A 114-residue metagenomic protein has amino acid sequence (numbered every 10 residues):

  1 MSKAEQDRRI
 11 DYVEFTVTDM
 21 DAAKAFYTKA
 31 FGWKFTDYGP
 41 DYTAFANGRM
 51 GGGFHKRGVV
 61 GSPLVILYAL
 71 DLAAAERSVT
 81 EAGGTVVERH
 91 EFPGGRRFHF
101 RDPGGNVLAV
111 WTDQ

Functional and structural regions predicted by a protein language model:
M1, A25, K29, A73-E81: Replace "anionic and nucleotidyl ligands
M1-A22, P63-L67, Q114: N-terminal beta-strand motif that seeds the catalytic metal site of vicinal oxygen chelate
Q6-D11, D41, M50, G61-P63 (+2 more regions): A generic structural signal for short beta-strands and their flanking turns/coil linkers
Y12, A44, G53, E88 (+1 more regions): Conserved beta-strand positions that form and line the central face of beta-propeller blades
D19-W33: Amphipathic alpha-helical segments
D21-A22, V60, A73-A74: Short alpha-helical
F31-P63, V107-D113: Conserved short beta-strand elements that form part of the metal-binding/catalytic scaffold of enzyme active sites
I66-V107: Vicinal oxygen chelate
